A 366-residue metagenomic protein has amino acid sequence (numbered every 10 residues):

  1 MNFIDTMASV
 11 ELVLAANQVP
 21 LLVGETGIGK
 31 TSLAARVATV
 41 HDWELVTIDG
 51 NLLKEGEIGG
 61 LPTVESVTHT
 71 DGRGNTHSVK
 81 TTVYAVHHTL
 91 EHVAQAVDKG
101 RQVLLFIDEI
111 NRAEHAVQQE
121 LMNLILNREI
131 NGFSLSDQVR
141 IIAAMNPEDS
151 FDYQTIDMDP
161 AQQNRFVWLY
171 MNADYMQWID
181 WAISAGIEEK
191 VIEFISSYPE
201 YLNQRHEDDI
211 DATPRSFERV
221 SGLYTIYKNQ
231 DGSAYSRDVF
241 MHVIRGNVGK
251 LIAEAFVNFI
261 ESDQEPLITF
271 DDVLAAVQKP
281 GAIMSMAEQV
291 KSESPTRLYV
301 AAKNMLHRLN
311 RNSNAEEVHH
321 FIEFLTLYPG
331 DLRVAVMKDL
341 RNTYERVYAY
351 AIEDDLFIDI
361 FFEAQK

Functional and structural regions predicted by a protein language model:
M1-L105, I110-K366: C-terminal regulatory/interaction module of P-loop NTP-utilizing enzymes
